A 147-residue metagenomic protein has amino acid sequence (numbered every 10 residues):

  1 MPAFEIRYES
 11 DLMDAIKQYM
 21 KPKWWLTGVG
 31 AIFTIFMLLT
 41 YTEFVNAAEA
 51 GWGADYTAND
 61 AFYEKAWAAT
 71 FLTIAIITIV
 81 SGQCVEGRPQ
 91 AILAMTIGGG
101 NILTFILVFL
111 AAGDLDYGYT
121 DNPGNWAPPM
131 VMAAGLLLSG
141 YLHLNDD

Functional and structural regions predicted by a protein language model:
F4-F33, D147: Cytosolic juxtamembrane helix and N-cap/initiation of the first transmembrane helix
K21-T42, G100-T104, A133-G135: Alpha-helical transmembrane segments of multi-pass integral membrane proteins
G30-T70: Hydrophobic transmembrane helix segments
F62-F71, N122-M132: Alpha-helical transmembrane segments of polytopic membrane proteins
I76-G99: Juxtamembrane helix-break-helix junctions at the cytosolic face of small multi-pass alpha-helical membrane proteins
I92-L110, M130-L136: Hydrophobic alpha-helical membrane segments
L103-W126, L144-D146: Membrane-helix boundary connector in multi-pass membrane proteins
M132-D147: Membrane-water interface at the C-terminal end of transmembrane alpha helices
